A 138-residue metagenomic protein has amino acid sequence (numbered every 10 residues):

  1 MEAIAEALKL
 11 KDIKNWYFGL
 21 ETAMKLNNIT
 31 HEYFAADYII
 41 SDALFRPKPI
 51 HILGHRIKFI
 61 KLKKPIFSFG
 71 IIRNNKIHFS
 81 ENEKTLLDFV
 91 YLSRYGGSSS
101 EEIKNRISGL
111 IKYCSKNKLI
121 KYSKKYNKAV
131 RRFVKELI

Functional and structural regions predicted by a protein language model:
M1-K64: Short gly/ser-rich loop at a beta-strand->alpha-helix junction or flexible surface loop bordering the NTP-binding
I66-I138: Hydrophobic alpha-helical interaction segments
